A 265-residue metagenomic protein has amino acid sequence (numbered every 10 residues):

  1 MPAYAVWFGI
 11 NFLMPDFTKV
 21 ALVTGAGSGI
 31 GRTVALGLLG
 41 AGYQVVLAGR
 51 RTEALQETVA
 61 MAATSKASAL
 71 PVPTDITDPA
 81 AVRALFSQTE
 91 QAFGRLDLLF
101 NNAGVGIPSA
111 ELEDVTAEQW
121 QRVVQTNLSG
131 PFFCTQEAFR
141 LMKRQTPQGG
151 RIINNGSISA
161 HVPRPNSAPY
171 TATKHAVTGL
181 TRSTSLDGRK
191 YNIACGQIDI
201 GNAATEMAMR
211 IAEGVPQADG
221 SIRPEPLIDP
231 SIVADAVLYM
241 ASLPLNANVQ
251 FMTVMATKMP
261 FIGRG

Functional and structural regions predicted by a protein language model:
G27-G29: Conserved glycine-rich cofactor-binding loop
A41-E57: Conserved glycine-rich Rossmann-like NAD(P)H-binding loop of the short-chain dehydrogenase/reductase
P73-L85, A117: The beta1-alpha1 cofactor-binding region of Rossmann-like NAD(H)/NADP(H)-dependent oxidoreductases
A110-L112, Q119-Q121: Substrate-binding pocket helix/loop in short-chain dehydrogenase/reductase
T135, T173: Active-site helix of classical SDR
S157: Residue(s) in the substrate-gating loop at a strand-loop-helix junction that position the organic substrate next
Q197-I198, P216-I262: C-terminal helical subdomain
